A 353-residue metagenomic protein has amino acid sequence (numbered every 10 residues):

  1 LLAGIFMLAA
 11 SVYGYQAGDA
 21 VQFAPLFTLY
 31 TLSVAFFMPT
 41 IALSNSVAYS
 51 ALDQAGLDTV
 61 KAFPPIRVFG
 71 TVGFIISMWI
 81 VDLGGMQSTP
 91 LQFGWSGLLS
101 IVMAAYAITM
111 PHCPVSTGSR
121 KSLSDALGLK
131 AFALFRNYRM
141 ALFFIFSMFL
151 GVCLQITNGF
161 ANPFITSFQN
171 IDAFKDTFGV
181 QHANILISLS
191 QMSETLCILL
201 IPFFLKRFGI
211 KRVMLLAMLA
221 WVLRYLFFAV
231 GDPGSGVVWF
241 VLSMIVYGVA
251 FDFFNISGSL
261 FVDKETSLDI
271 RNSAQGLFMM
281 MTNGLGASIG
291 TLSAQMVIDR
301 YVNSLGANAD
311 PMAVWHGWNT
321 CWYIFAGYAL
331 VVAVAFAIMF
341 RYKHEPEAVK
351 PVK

Functional and structural regions predicted by a protein language model:
L2-A20, L219-P233: C-terminal ends and interior cores of transmembrane alpha-helices in multi-pass membrane transporters/permeases
A10-Y15, S100-P114, G284, V302 (+1 more regions): Multi-pass alpha-helical transporter architecture, strongest for 12-TM Major Facilitator/SLC carriers used
T31-A35, R136-T157, I245-V249: Pair of pore-lining "gating" transmembrane helices in MFS-fold secondary transporters
L83-L99, M296-A329: A membrane-interface helix-boundary motif in multi-pass transporters
G84-G85, L196-I210, I298: Helix-to-loop junctions at the C-terminal end of transmembrane segments in multipass secondary transporters
P111-I145, N170-K175: Juxtamembrane intracellular "pre-TM" segments in multi-pass secondary transporters
G159-A183: Short amphipathic helix-loop junctions that connect adjacent transmembrane helices in Major Facilitator Superfamily/SLC
R212-G258: C-terminal transmembrane helical hairpin of 12-TM major facilitator-type secondary transporters
